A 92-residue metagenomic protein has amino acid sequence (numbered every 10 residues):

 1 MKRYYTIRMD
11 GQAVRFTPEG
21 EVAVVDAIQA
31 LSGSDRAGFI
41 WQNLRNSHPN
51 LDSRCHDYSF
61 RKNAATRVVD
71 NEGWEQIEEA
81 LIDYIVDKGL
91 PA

Functional and structural regions predicted by a protein language model:
M1-D35, H56-A92: Positively charged, aromatic-accented nucleic-acid-binding surfaces
Q29-N50: Compact nucleic-acid interaction/catalytic patches
D52-R54: Alpha-helical scaffold domains
